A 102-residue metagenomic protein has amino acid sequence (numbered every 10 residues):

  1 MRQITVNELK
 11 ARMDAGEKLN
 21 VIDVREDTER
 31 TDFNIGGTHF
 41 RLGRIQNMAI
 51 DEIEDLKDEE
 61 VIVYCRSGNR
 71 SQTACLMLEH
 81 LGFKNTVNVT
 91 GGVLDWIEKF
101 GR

Functional and structural regions predicted by a protein language model:
M1-N20, V24-E60, R66-R102: Rhodanese-like catalytic fold shared by cysteine-dependent sulfurtransferases and DSP/PTP-type phosphatases
